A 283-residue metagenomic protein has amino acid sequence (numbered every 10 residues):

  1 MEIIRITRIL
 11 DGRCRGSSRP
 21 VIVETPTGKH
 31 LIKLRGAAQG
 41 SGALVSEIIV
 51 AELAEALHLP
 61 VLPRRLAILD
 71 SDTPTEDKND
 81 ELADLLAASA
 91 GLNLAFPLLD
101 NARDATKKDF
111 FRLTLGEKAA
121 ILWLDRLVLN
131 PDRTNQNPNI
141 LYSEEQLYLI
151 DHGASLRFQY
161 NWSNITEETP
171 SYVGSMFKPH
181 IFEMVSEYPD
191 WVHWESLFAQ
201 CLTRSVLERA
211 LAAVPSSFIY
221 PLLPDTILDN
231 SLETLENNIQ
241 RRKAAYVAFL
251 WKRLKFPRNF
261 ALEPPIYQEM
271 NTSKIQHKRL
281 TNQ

Functional and structural regions predicted by a protein language model:
M1-Q283: Phosphate/dinucleotide-binding and metal-coordinating scaffold of catalytic cores in nucleotide-dependent enzymes
